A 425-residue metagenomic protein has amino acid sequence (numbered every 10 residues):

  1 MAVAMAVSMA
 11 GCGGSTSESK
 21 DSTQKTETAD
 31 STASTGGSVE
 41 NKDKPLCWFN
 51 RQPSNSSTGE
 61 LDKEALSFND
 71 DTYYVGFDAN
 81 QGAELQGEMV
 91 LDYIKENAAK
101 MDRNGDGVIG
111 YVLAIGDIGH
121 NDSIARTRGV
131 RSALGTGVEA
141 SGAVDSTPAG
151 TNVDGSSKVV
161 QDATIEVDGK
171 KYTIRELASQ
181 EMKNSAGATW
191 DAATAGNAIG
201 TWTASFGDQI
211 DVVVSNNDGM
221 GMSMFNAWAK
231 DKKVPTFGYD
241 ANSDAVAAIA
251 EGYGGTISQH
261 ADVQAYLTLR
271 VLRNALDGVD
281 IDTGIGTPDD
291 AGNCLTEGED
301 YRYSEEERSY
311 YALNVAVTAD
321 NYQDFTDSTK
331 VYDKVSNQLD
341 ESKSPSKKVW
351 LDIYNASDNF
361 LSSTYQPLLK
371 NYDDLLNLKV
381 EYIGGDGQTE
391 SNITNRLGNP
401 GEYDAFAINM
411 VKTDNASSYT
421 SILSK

Functional and structural regions predicted by a protein language model:
M1-A4: Sec-dependent N-terminal signal peptides
V7-G11: C-terminal motif of bacterial Sec signal peptides marking the signal peptidase cleavage site
C12-K425: A residue-level marker of the well-folded mature domains of exported/periplasmic proteins
